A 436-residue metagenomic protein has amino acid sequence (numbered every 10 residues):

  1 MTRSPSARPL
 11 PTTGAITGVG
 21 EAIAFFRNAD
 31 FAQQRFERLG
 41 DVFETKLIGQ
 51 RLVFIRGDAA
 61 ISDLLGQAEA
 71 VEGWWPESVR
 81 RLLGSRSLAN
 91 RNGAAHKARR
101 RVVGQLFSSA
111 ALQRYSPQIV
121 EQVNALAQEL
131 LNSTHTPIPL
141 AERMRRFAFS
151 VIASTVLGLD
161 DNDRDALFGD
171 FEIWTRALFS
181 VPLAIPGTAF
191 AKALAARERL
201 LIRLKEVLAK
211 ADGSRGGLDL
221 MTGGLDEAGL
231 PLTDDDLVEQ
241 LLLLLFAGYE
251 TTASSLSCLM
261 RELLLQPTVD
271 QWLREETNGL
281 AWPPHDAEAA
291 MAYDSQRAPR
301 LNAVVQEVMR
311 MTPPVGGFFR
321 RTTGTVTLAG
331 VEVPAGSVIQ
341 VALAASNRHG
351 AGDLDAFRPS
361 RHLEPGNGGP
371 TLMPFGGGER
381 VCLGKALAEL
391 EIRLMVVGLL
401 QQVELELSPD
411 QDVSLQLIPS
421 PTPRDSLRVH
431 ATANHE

Functional and structural regions predicted by a protein language model:
M1-L10, E72-R80, A95, A111-S254: Cytochrome P450 heme-thiolate monooxygenase catalytic core
M1-S87, R91-A94, A98, V120-A125 (+1 more regions): N-terminal membrane-proximal hinge/A-helix region immediately C-terminal to the signal-anchor transmembrane segment
S6, F36, V123, G169-W174 (+3 more regions): Cytochrome P450 proximal C-terminal region
R8-I16, V120, D170, R215 (+4 more regions): Cytochrome P450 I-helix active-site segment
V19-G40, E206, P284-A329: Conserved cytochrome P450 K-helix E-x-x-R motif and the immediately C-terminal K′/meander segment
A70, V341-G366: Conserved cytochrome P450 K-helix/beta-meander segment immediately N-terminal to the heme-binding cysteine loop
A98-R101, A287-Y293, G317, V331 (+2 more regions): Cytochrome P450 heme-thiolate "Cys pocket" and heme-binding signature region
T251-E276, A386-Q402: Cytochrome P450 catalytic-core helices
